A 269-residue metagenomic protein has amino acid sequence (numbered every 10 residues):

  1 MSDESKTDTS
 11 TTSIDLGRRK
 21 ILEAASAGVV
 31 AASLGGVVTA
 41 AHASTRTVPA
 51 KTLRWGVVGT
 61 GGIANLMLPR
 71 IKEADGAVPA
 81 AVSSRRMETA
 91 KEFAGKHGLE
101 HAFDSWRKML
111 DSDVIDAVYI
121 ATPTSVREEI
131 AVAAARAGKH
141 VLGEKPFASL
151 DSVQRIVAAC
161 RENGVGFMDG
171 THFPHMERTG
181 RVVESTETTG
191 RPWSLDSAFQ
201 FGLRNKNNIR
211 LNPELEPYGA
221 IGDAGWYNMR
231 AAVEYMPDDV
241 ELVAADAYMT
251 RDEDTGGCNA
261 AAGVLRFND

Functional and structural regions predicted by a protein language model:
M1-L16: N-terminal secretory signal peptides
A24-H97: N-terminal Rossmann-like dinucleotide-binding module
R54, V78-A81, D116-V118, F167 (+1 more regions): Short active-site oxyanion
V57, F103, L142-G143, F167-D169: Hydrophobic residues in well-ordered beta-strands that form the structural core
E88, H97-A159: Beta-loop-alpha module in the N-terminal Rossmann-like domain of NAD(P)-dependent dehydrogenases, especially those
R155-H172, R191-L195: Rossmann-fold dehydrogenase core element
F173-D254: Predominantly a Rossmann-like dinucleotide-binding segment in NAD(P)-dependent oxidoreductases
G263-D269: Active-site beta-strand termini and strand-to-loop segments that position acidic
